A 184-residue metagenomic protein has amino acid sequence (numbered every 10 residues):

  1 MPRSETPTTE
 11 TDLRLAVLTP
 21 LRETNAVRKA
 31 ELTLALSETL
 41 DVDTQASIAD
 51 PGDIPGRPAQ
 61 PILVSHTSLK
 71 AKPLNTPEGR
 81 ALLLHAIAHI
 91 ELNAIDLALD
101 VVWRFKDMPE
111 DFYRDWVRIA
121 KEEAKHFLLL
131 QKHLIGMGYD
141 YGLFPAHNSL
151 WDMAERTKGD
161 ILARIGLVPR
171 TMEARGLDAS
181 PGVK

Functional and structural regions predicted by a protein language model:
M1-K184: Non-heme di-metal
